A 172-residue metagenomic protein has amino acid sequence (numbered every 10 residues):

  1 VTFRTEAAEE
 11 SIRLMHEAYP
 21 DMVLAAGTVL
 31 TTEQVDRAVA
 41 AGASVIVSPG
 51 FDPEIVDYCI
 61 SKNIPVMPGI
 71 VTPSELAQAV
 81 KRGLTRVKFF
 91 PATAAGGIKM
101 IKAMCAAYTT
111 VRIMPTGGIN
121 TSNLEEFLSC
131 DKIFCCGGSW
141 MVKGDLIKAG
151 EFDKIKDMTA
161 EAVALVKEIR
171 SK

Functional and structural regions predicted by a protein language model:
V1, L24-G27, I46-V47, V66-G69 (+3 more regions): Hydrophobic faces of well-ordered beta-strands that scaffold small-molecule active sites in alpha/beta enzyme cores
V1-Y19, W140-G150: Glycine-rich, proline-tolerant flexible connector loops at the mouths of alpha/beta enzymes
T2-E6, V29-T31, F51, V71 (+3 more regions): Active-site beta-loop-alpha junctions enriched in small/polar residues
E9-T72: Glycine/small-residue-rich loop that forms an oxyanion/phosphate-binding "nest" at active or ligand-binding sites
I12, V35, V56, L76 (+3 more regions): Generic hydrophobic/aromatic pocket-lining and core-packing "Φ" positions
T31-A41, S74-R82, C105, I119-C135: Catalytic cores of alpha/beta
V45, P49-I55, K88-I98, K132-K154: Glycine-rich phosphate-binding active-site loops on the catalytic face of alpha/beta enzymes
Y58-P65, D145-K172: C-terminal helical cap(s) of enzyme catalytic domains, especially alpha/beta-barrels
